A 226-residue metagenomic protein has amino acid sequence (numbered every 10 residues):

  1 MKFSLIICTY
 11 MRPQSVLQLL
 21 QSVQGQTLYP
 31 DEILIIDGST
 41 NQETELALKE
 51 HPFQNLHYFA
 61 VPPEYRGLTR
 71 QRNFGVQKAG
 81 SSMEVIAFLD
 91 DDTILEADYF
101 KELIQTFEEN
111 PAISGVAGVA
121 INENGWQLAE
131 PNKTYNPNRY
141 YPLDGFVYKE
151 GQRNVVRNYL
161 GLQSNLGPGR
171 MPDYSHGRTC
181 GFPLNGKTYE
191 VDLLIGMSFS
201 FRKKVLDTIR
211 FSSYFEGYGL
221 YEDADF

Functional and structural regions predicted by a protein language model:
K2-S4, E32, D225: Cell-envelope/extracellular polymer assembly enzymes that use nucleotide-activated donors
S4-I7, L34-I35, A87: Short hydrophobic beta-strand elements that form part of the catalytic alpha/beta core underpinning NDP-sugar/donor
R12-Q26: Short, well-formed alpha-helical segments that are part of the catalytic scaffolds of diverse glycosyltransferases
S22, Y29, I35-L46, A60 (+1 more regions): A conserved acidic beta->alpha catalytic loop
P62-S81: Glycine-rich, basic loop-to-helix element that forms the pyrophosphate-binding segment of sugar-nucleotide handling
M83-I94: Short beta-strand-to-loop acidic/aromatic patch adjacent to the donor-nucleotide binding site
D98-L166: Conserved donor NDP-sugar-binding/catalytic core segment of glycosyltransferases
D192-F199, K204-I209, E216-F226: A short, conserved alpha-helix in the catalytic core of glycosyltransferases
